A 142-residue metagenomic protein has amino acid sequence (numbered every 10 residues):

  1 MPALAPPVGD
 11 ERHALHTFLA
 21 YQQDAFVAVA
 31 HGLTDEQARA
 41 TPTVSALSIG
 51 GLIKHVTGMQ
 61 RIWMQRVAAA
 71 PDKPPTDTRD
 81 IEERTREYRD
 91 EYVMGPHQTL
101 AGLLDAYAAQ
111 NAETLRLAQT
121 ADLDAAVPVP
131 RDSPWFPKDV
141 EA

Functional and structural regions predicted by a protein language model:
M1-H13, G58-L117, D124-W135: Short, helix-capping/interhelical loops that line the mouth of catalytic, cofactor-, or ligand-binding pockets
G9-D35, K54-H55, M59-A69: Alpha-helical bundle segments that constitute or directly flank the non-heme di-iron/ferroxidase center
H31-A38, Q119, L123-A126: Short, flexible helix-adjacent loops and helix caps
P42-L47, V140: Short, aromatic/basic-enriched loop-to-helix "N-cap" motif that marks the start of an alpha-helix at regulatory
W135-A142: Individual transmembrane alpha-helices with interfacial aromatic-anchor signatures
